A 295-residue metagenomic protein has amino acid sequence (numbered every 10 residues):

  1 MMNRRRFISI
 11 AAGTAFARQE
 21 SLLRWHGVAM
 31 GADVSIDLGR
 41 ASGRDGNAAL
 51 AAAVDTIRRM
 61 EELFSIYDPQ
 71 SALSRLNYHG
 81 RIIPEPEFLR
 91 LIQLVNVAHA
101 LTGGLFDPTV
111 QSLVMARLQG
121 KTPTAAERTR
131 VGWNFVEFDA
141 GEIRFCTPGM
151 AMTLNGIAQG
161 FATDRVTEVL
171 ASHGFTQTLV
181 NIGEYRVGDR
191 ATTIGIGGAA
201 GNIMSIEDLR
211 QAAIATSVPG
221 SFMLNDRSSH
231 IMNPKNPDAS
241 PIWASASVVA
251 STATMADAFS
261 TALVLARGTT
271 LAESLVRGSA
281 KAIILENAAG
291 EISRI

Functional and structural regions predicted by a protein language model:
M1-I295: Mature catalytic core of soluble alpha/beta enzymes
